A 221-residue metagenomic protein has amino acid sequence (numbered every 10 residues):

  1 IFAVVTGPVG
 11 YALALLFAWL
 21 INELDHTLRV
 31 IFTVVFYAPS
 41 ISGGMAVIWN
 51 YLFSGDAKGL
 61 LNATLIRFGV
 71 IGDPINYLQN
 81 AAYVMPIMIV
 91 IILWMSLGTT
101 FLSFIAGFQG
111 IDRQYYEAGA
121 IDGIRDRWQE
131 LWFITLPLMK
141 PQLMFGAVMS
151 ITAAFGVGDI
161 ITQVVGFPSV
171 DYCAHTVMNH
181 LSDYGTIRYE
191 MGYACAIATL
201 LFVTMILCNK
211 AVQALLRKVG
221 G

Functional and structural regions predicted by a protein language model:
I1-G221: A structural signal for multi-pass alpha-helical bundles of membrane permease subunits that mediate small-molecule
